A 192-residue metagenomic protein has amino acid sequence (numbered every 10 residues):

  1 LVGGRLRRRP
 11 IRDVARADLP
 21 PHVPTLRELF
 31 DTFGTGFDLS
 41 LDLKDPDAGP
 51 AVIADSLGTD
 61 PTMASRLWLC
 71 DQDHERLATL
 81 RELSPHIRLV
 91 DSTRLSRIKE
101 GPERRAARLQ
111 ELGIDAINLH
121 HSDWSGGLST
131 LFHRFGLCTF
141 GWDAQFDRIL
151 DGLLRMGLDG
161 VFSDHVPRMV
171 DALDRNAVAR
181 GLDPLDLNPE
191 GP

Functional and structural regions predicted by a protein language model:
L1-D38, K44, D91-S92, V178-P192: An active-site metal/cofactor-coordinating segment within enzyme catalytic domains
P20-P21, D91-P192: C-terminal active-site rim and adjoining tail of enzyme catalytic domains
D31-T32, E82, T130, R155: Solvent-exposed polar/charged
G34-L39, M63-L67, P85-R88, G113-D115 (+2 more regions): Short, well-ordered coil/turn segments that N-cap beta-strands
G36-D42, D47-L67: Active-site cleft segment of glycoside hydrolase catalytic domains centered on the general acid/base Glu
A48-T59, E75-P85, E100-Q110: Distinct, well-ordered alpha-helical segments
L67-C70, W142: Short beta-strand-to-loop elements that line the ligand-binding cleft of bilobed periplasmic-binding protein-like
C70-D73, H86-S92: Aromatic-lined carbohydrate-recognition surfaces of secreted/lumenal glycan-active proteins
